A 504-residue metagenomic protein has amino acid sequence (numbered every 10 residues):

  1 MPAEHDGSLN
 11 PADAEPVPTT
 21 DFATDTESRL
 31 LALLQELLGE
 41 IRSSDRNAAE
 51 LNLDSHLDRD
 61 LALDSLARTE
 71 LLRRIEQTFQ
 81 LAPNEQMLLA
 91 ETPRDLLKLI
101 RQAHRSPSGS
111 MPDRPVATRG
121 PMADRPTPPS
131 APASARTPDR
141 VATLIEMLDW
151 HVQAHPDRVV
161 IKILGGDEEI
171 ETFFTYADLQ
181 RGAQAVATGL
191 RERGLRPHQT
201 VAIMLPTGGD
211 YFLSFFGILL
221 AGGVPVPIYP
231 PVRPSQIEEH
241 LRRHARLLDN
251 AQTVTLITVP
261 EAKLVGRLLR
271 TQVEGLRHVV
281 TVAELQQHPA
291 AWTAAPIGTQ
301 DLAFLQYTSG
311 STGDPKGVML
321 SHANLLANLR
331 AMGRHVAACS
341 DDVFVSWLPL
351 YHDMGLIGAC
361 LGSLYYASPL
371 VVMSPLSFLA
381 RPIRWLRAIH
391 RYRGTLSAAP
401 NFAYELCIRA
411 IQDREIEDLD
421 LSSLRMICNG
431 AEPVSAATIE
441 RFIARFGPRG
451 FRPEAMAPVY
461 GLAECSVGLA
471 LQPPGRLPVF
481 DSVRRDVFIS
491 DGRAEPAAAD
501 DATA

Functional and structural regions predicted by a protein language model:
M1-S130, R181: Phosphopantetheine-dependent thiolation modules in NRPS/PKS and related acyl-activating systems
A133-A142, A245, T281-L302: Flexible, low-complexity linker/hinge segments
M147-F174, A303-L305, T312, G461: AMP-dependent adenylate-forming
P156-V159, Q287-Y307, G313-D314, N328 (+1 more regions): Conserved pre-ATP/AMP-binding loop-to-beta segment of ANL
I161-L213, R233-H240, A294-P296, G317-A323: Conserved AMP-binding/adenylate-forming core of the ANL superfamily
L220, V224-P289, P400-N401, L406: Structural core segment of the AMP-binding/adenylate-forming
L326-V343, D353-T395, A410-E415, P474: Conserved AMP-binding/adenylation subdomain of ANL enzymes
G394-A398, A410-A504: Gly/Ser/Thr-rich phosphate-binding loop
